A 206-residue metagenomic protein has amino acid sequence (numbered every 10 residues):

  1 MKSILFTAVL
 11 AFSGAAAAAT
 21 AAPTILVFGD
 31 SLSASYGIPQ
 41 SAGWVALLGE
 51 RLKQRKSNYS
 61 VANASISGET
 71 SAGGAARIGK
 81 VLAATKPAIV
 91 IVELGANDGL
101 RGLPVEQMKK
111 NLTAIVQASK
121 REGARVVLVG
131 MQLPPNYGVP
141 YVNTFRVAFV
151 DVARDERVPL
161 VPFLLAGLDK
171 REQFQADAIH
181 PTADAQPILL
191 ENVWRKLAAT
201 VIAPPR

Functional and structural regions predicted by a protein language model:
K2-I4, A22: N-terminal secretory targeting signals
I4-A15: Bacterial N-terminal signal peptides
L10, G29-D30, D184: Membrane-interface segments of envelope glycosyltransferases acting on lipid-linked substrates or membrane lipids
F12-S13, Q40, N192: Alpha-helical transmembrane segments and their juxtamembrane interfaces
A19-S67, R77-K86: Serine-esterase "nucleophile elbow" of acetyl-processing enzymes
L47-E50, S57, G73-R206: Alpha-helical cap/lid subdomain in secreted, periplasmic, or secretory-pathway luminal O-acyl-processing enzymes
G68-A72: Acidic-and-aromatic substrate-binding clefts and catalytic sites of carbohydrate-active enzymes
